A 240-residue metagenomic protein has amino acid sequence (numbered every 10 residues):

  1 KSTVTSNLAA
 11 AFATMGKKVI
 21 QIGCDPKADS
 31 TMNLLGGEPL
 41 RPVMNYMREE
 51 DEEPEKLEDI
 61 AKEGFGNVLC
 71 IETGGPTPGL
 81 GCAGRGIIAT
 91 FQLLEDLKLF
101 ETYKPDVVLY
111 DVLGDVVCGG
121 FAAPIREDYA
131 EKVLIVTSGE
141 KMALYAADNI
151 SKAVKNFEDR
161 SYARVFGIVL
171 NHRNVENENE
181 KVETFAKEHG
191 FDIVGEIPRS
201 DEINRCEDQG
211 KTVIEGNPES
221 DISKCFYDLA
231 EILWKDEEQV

Functional and structural regions predicted by a protein language model:
K1: Conserved lysine of the Walker
V4, L8: Hydrophobic positions on the alpha1 helix immediately C-terminal to the Walker A/P-loop
A11-T73: N-terminal phosphate/diphosphate-binding loop that engages ATP/GTP or pyrophosphate donors across diverse enzyme folds
S30, I71, T90, D111 (+3 more regions): Residue-level signature of catalytic and energy-coupling elements of molecular machines, predominantly ATP/GTP-dependent
G75-R85, K141: Flexible beta-alpha connector loops of hexameric P-loop NTPases
D96-V107, V112-E196, R205: Conserved catalytic-core segment of NTP-binding enzymes
Q209-I222: C-terminal boundary of histidine-terminating zinc-finger modules
